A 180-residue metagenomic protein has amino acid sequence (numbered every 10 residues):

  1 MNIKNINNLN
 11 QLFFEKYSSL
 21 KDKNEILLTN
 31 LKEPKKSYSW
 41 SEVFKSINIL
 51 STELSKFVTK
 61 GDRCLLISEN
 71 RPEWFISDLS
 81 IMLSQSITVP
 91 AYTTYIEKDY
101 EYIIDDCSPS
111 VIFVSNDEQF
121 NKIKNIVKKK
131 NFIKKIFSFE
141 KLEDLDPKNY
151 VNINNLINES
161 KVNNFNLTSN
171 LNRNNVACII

Functional and structural regions predicted by a protein language model:
K4-L27: A short N-terminal helical cap/helix-turn-helix that marks the beginning of AMP-binding/adenylate-forming
D22-N24, S160-I180: Conserved pre-ATP/AMP-binding loop-to-beta segment of ANL
I26-F75, L79, I96-E101, N149-I157: Conserved AMP-binding/adenylate-forming core of the ANL superfamily
S68, A91-Y92, I133-L142: Short beta-strand elements of ligand-binding domains
S68-N70, S115-N116, N175: Helix N-cap/beta->alpha junction signal
D78-I87, D106: Short hydrophobic alpha-helices that are characteristic scaffold elements of the AMP-binding
Y95-K128: Conserved ATP-dependent adenylate/AMP-binding module captured primarily in the ANL superfamily
S110, K134, N174: Conserved acidic residues
